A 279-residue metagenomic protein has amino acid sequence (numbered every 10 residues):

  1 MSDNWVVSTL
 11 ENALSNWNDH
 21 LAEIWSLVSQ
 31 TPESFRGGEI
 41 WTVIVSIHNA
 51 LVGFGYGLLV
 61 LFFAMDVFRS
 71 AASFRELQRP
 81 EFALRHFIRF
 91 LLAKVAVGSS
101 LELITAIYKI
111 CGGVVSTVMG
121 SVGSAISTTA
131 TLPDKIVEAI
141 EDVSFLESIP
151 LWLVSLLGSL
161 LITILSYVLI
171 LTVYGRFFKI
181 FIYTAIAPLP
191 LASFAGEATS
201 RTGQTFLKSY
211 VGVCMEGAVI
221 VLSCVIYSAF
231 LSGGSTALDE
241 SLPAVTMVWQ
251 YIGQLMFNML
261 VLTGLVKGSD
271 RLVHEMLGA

Functional and structural regions predicted by a protein language model:
M1-L10, P80-E102, G203-C214, S269: Alpha-helical transmembrane segments and their helix-start/interface "positive-inside/aromatic belt" motifs in integral
M1-L58: Binding/recognition "hotspot" determinant
V43-A50, R79-F87, S148, W152 (+8 more regions): Hydrophobic, aromatic-rich alpha-helical transmembrane segments and their membrane-interface anchor motifs
G53-M65, L157-I162, I180: Hydrophobic alpha-helical transmembrane segments
L58-K94, I186-R201: Hydrophobic transmembrane alpha-helix segments characteristic of membrane transport and insertion machinery
F63-A72, I220-T236: Juxtamembrane "helix exit" motif at the C-terminal ends of alpha-helical transmembrane segments in multi-pass membrane
K94-I186, C224-G278: Non-cytosolic segments of integral membrane proteins
L191-K208, E240, L272-M276: Alpha-helical transmembrane segments
